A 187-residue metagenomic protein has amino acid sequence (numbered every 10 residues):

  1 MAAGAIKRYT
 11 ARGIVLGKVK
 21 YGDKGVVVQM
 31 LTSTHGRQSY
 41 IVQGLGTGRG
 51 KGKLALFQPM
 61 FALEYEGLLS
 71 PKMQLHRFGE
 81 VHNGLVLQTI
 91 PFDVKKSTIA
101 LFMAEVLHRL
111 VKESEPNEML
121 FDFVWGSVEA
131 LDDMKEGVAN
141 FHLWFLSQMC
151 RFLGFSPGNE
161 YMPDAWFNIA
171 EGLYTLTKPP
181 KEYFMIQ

Functional and structural regions predicted by a protein language model:
M1-Q187: Non-catalytic alpha-helical scaffolds and adjoining flexible linkers that form interface surfaces for assembly
